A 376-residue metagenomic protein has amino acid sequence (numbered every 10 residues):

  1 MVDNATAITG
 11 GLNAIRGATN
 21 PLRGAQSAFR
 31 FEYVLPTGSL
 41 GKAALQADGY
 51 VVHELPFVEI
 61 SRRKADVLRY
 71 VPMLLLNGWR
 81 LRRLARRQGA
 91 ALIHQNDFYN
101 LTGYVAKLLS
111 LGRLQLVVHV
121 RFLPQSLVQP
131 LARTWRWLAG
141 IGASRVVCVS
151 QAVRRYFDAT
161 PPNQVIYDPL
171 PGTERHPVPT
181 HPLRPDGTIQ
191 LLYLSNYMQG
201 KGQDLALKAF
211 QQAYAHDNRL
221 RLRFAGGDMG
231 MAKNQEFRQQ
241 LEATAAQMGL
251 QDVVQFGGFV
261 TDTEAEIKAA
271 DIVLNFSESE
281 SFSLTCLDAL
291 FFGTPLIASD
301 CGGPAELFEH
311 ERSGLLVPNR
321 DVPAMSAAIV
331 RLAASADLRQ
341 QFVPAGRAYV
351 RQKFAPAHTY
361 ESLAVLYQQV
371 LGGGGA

Functional and structural regions predicted by a protein language model:
N4-I8, P21-L68, Y156, G230: N-terminal strand-loop element at the rim of the active site of nucleotide-sugar-dependent glycosyltransferases
A43-A44, R223-Q251, L338: Short, structured helix-loop element that forms part of the nucleotide-activated donor/catalytic region
N77, Q95-L101, V120: Short His-centered aromatic/hydrophobic patch
L183-K201, L207-F210, L222-R223: Conserved donor-binding/catalytic core segment of Leloir-type glycosyltransferases
F259, E278: Aromatic "clamp/platform" in nucleotide-sugar-dependent glycosyltransferases that forms part of the donor/acceptor
P295-A298: Short hydrophobic beta-strand element within catalytic cores of glycosyltransferases and related nucleotide-activated
E309-E311, L315-V322, R331-D337: Conserved acidic donor-binding segment of nucleotide-sugar-dependent glycosyltransferases
A324, R331, L338-K353, T359-V365: A short, well-ordered alpha-helix in the C-terminal region of glycosyltransferases
